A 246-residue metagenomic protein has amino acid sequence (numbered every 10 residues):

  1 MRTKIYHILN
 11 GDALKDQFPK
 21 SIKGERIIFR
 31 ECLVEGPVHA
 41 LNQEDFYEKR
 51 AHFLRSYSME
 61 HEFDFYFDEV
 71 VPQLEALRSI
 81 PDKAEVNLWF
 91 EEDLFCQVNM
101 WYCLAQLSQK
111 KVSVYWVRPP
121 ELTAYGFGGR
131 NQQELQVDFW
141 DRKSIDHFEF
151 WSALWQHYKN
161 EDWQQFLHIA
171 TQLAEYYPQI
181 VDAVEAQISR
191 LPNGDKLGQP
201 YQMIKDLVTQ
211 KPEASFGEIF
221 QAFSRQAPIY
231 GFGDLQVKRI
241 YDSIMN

Functional and structural regions predicted by a protein language model:
M1-F63, D68: A structured, charge-rich N-terminal accessory region that forms the first stable segment of a protein and links
D16-K20, V38-H39, C96-L104, Y125-G129: A short acidic (Asp/Glu
M59-W101: Long, hydrophobic/aromatic-enriched structural stretches that serve as scaffold segments
Y102-V114: A short alpha->loop->secondary-structure connector
R118-E134: Short, conserved secondary-structure transition motifs
R130-Q210: A conserved mid-domain beta-alpha-beta active-site/ligand-binding segment of alpha/beta enzyme cores
Q202-M203, K211, S224-N246: Charge-enriched amphipathic alpha-helical scaffolds
E213-F223: Short acidic, hydrophobic short linear motifs in intrinsically disordered regions
